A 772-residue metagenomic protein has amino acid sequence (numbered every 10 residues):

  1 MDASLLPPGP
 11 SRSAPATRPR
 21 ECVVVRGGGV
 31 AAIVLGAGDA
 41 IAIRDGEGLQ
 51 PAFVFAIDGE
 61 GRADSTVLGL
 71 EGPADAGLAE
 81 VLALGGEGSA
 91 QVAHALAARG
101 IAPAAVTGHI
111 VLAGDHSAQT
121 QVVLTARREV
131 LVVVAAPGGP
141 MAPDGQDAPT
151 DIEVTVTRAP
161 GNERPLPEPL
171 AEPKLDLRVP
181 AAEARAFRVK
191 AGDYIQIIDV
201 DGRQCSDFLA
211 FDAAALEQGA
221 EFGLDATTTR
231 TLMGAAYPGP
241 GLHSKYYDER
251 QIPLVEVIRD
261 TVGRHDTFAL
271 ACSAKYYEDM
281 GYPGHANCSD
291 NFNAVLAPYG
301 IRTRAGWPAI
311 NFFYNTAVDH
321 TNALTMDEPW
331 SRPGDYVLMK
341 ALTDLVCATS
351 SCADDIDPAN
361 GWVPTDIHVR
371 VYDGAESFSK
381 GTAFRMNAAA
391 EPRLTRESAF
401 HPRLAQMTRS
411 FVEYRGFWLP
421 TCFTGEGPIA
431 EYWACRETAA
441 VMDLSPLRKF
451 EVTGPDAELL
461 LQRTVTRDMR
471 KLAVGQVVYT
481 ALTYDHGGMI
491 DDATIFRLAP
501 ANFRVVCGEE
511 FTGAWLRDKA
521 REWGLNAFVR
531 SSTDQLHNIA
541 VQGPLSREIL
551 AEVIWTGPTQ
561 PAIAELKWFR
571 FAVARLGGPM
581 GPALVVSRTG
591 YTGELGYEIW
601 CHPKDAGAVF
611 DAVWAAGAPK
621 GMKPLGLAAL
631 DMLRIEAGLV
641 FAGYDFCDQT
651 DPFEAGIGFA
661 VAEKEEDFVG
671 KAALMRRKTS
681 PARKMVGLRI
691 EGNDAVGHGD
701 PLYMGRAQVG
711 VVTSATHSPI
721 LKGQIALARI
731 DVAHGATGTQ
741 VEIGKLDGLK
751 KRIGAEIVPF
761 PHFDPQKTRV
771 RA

Functional and structural regions predicted by a protein language model:
D2-F384: Acidic, Ser/Thr/Pro
D355, D366-A772: Glycine/proline-enriched, intrinsically flexible loops and inter-domain linkers
